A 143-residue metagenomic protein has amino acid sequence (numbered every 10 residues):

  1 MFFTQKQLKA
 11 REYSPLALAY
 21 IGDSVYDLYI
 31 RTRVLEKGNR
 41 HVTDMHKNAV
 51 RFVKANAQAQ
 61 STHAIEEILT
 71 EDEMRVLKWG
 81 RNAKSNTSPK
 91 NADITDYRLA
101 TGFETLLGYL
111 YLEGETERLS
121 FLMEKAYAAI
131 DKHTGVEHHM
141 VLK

Functional and structural regions predicted by a protein language model:
M1-K143: Double-stranded RNA-binding/processing signature
